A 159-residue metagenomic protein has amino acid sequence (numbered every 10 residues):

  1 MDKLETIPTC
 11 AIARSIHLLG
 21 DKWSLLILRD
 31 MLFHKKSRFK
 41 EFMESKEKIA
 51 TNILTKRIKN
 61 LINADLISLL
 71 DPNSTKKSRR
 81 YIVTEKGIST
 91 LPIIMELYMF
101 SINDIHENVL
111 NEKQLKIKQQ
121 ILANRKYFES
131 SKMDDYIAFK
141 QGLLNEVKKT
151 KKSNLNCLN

Functional and structural regions predicted by a protein language model:
M1-A11: A detector for short, charged/polar N-terminal pre-domain segments
C10-I49: N-terminal helix-turn-helix DNA-binding core of bacterial DNA-binding proteins
G20, N73-L97: Basic, amphipathic "hinge/linker" alpha-helix immediately C-terminal to the N-terminal HTH DNA-binding motif
L26, D30, L66-S68, E96: Solvent-exposed, amphipathic alpha-helical segments
K35, D65, S101-I105: A general structural signal marking secondary-structure boundaries and capping sites
S45-L70, T75-K76: Canonical helix-turn-helix DNA-binding module
P92-N159: C-terminal regulatory/oligomerization modules of transcriptional regulators
